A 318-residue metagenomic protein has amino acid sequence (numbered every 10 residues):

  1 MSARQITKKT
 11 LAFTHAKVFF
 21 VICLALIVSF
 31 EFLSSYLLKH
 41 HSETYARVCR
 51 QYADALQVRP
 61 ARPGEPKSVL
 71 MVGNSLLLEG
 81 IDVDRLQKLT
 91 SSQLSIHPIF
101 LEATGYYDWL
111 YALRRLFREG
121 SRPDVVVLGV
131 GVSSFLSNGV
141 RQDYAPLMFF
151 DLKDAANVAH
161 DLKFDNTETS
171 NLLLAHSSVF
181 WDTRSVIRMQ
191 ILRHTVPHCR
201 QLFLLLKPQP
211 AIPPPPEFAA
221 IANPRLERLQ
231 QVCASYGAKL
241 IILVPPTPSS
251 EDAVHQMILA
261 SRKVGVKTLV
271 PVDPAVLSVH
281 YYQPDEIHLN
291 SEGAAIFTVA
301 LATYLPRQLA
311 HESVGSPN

Functional and structural regions predicted by a protein language model:
M1-T14: N-terminal Lys/Arg-rich, disordered targeting/topogenic segments
T14-S35: Hydrophobic membrane-insertion alpha-helices, especially the h-region of bacterial N-terminal signal peptides
S29-S95, Y111-R115: Membrane/wall-proximal cationic-aromatic binding patches
V72, L76-D161: Membrane-embedded segments
I81, R85, D108-Y111, D154-N157 (+9 more regions): Extracytoplasmic/secreted proteins, especially bacterial periplasmic and envelope-associated proteins
R122-S137, L192-V276: Conserved, well-ordered alpha-helix/loop/beta-strand core segments that scaffold catalytic motifs
G139, D143-G237, N318: Secreted/periplasmic serine-hydrolase-like ester/acetyl group-modifying domain
D285-N318: Histidine-centered active-site loop/cap adjacent to the catalytic His in serine esterases/O-acetyl transfer systems
